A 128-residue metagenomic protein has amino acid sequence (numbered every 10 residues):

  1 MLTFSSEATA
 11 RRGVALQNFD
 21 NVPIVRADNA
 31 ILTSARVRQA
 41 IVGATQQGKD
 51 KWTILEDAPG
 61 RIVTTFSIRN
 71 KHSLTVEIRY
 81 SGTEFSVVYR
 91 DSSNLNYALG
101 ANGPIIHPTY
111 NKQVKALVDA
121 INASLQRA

Functional and structural regions predicted by a protein language model:
M1-E7: C-terminal segment of classical bacterial N-terminal signal peptides
T9-A128: Ser/Thr-rich, low-complexity intrinsically disordered terminal regions
